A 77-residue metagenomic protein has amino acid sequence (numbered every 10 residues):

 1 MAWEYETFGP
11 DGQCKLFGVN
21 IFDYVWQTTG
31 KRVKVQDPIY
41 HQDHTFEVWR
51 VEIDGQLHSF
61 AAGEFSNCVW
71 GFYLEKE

Functional and structural regions predicted by a protein language model:
M1-F22: N-terminal trafficking/processing presequences and adjacent post-cleavage segments of proteins routed to secretion
L16-K76: Acidic, low-complexity, intrinsically disordered interaction modules
